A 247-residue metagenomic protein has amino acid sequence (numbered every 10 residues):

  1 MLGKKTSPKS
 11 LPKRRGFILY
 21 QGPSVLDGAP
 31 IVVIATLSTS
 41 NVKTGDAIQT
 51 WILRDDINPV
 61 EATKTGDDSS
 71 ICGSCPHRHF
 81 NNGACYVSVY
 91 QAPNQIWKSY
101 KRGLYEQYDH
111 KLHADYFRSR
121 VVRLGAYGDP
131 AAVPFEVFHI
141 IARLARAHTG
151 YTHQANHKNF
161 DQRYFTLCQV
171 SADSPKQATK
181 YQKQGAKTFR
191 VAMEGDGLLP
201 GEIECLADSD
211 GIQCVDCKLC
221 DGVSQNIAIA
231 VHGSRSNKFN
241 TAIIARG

Functional and structural regions predicted by a protein language model:
M1-G247: Class I S-adenosyl-L-methionine
